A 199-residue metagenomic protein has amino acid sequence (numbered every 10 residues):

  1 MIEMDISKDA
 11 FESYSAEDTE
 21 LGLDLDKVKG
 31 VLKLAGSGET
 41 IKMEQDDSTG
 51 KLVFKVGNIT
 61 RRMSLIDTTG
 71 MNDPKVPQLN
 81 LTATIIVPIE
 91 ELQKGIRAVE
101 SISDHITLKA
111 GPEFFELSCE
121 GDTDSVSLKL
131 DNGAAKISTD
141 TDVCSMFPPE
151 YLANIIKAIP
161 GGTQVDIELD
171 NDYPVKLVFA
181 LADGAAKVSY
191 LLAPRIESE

Functional and structural regions predicted by a protein language model:
M1-S101, K109-E199: DNA polymerase sliding clamps and clamp-related checkpoint/processivity subunits
